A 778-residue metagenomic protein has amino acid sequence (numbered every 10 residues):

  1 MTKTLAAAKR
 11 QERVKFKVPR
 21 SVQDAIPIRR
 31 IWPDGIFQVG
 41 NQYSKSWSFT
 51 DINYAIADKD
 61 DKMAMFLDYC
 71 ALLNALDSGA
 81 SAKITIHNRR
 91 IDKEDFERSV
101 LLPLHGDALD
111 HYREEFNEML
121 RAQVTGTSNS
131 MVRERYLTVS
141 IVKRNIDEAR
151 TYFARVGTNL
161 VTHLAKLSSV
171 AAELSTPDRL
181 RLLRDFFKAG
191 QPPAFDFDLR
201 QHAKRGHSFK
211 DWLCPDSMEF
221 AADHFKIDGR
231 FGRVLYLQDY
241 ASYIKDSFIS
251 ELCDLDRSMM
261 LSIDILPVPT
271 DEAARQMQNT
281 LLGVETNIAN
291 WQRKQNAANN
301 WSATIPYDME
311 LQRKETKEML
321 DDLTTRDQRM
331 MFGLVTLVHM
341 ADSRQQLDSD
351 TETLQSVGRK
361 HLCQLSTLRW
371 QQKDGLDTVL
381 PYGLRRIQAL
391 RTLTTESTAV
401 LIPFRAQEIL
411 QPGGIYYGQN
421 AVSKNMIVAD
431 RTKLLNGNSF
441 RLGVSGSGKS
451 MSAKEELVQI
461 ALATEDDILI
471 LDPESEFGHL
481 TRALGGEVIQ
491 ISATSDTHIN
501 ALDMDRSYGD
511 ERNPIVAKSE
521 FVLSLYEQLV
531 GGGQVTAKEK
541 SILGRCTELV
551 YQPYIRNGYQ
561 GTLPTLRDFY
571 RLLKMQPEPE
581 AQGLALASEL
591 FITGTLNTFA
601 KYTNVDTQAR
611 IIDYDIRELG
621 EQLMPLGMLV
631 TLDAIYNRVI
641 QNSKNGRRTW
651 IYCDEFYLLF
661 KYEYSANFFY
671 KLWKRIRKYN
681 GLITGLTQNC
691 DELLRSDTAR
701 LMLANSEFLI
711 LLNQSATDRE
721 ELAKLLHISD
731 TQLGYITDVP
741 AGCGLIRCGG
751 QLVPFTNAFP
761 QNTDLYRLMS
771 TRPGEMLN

Functional and structural regions predicted by a protein language model:
T2-F404: Extended, folded cores of ATP/NTP-driven motor/assembly subunits in large transport and secretion machines
I52, K59-D77, R89, C253 (+10 more regions): P-loop NTPase motor domains
R441: Hydrophobic anchor at the beta1->P-loop junction of P-loop NTPases
K449: Conserved lysine of the Walker
S452: Hydrophobic positions on the alpha1 helix immediately C-terminal to the Walker A/P-loop
Q459-L469: Post-Walker A helix-loop "phosphate-sensing" segment adjacent to the P-loop in P-loop NTPases
G485-I489, T698-L711: A short helix-turn-beta junction within AAA+ P-loop NTPase domains corresponding to the substrate/partner-engaging
L726-N778: Conserved P-loop NTPase
